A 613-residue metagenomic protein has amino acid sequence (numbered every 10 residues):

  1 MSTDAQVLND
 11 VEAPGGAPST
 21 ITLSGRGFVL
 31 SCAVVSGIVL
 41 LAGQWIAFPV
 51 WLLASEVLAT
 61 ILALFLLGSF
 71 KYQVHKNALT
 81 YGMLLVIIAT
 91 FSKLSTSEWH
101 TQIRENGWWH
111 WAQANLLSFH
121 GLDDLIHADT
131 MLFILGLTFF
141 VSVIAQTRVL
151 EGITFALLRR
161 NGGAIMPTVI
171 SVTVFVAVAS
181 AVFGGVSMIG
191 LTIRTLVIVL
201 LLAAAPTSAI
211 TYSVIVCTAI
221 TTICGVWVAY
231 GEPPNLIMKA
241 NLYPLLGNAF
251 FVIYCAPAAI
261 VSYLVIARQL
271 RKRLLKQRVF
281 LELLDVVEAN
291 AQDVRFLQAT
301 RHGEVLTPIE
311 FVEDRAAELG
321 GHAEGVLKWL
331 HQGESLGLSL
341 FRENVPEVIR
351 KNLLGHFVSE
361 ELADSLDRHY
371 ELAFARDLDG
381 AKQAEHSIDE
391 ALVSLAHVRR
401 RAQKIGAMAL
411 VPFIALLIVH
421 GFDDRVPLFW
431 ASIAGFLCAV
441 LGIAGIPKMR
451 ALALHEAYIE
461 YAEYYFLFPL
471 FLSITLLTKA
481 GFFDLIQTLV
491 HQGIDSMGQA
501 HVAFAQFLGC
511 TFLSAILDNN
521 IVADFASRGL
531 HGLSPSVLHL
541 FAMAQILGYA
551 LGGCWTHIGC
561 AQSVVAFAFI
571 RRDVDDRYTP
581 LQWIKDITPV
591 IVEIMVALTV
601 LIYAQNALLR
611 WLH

Functional and structural regions predicted by a protein language model:
M1-I144, A256, A267-T488, Q582-H613: Hydrophobic transmembrane alpha-helices of multi-pass small-molecule transporters
V50-S55, H75-L79, G163-F175, V426-A434 (+2 more regions): Membrane-interface starts of transmembrane alpha-helices
Y81, M131-L132, M166-V174, M188 (+8 more regions): Hydrophobic alpha-helical transmembrane segments
S95-T207, A457, A462-P535: Membrane-embedded alpha-helical segments and adjacent helix-loop junctions characteristic of multi-pass solute
L117-S118, R148-N161, Q277-D285, D573-Q582: Flexible loop linkers connecting adjacent transmembrane helices in multi-pass alpha-helical membrane transporters
A145-V149, R268-K276, I558-I570: Membrane-water interface of transmembrane alpha-helices
G185-I193, Y212-I215, W227-Y230, P427 (+3 more regions): Hydrophobic alpha-helical membrane segments of integral membrane proteins
L201-S208, V216, T222, L246-V265 (+1 more regions): C-terminal transmembrane helix pair
